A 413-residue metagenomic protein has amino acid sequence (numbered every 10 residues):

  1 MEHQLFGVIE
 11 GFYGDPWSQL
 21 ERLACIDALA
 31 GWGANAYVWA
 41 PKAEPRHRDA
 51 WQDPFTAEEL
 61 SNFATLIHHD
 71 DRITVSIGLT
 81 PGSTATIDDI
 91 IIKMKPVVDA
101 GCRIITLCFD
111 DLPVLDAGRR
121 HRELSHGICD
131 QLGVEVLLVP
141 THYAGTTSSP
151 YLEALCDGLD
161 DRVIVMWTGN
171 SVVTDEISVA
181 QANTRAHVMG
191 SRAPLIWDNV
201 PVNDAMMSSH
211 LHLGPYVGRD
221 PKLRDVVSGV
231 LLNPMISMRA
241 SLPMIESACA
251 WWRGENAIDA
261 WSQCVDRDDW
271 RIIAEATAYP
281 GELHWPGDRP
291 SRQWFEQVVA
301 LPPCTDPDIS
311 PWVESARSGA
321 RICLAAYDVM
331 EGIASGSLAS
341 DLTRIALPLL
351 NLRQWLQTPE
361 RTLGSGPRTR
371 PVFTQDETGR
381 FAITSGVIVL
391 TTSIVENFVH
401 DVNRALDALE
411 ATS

Functional and structural regions predicted by a protein language model:
M1-A85, D99-R103: Feature activates predominantly on carbohydrate-active enzymes
I9-G11, K93, D99, R103 (+1 more regions): Catalytic-core regions of glycoside hydrolase
V38, T106-C108, L231: Conserved beta-strand positions in the central sheet of alpha/beta enzyme cores
A40-P41, I77-P81, C108-D111, P140 (+1 more regions): Glycine-rich, histidine-containing beta strand-loop boundary motifs that form or position
W51-Q52, I87, D116-R119: Short, solvent-exposed loop/turn segments at secondary-structure boundaries
R253-S413: C-terminal functional modules
